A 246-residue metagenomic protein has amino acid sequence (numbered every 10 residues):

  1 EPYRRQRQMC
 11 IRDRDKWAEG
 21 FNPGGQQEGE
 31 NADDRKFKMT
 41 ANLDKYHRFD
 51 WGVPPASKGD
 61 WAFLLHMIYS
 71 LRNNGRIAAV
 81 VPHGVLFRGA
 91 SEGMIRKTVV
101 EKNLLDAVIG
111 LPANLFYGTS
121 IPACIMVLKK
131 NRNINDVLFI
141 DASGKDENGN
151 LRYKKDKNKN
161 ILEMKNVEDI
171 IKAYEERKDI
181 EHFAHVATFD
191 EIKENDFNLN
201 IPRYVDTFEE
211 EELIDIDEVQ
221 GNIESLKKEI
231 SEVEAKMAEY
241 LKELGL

Functional and structural regions predicted by a protein language model:
E1-R7, I11-D13: Single conserved hydrophobic/aromatic residue that forms the stacking wall/gate of nucleotide- or nucleobase-binding
R4, D44, T119-I121: Short, solvent-exposed loop/turn segments at the edges of secondary structure
W17-A32, Y117-F197: Flexible, glycine-/basic-rich loop-and-beta segments that form/coincide with the SAM-dependent methyltransferase
N22, Q26, N31, R35-K38 (+5 more regions): Short, contiguous acidic/charged loop-to-helix segments that flank catalytic cores in large enzymes
G52-L128: Conserved Class I SAM-dependent methyltransferase catalytic core
G59-F63, S91-I95, L162-N166, F197 (+1 more regions): Helical mechanochemical/support elements of P-loop NTPase systems and associated helical scaffolds
K178-L246: Non-catalytic DNA-recognition/assembly elements of restriction-modification systems
